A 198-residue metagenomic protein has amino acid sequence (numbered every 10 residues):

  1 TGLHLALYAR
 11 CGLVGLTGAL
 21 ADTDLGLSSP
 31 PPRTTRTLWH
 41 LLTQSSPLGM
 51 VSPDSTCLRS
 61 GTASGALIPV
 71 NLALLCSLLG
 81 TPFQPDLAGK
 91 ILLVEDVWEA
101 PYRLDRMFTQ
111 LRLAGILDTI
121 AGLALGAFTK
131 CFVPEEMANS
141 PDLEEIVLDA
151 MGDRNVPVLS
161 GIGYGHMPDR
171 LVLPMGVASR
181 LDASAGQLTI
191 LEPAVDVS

Functional and structural regions predicted by a protein language model:
T1-A9, V14-L20, P157: Short, acidic/small-residue loops that bind anionic groups at enzyme active sites
L7-R10, L27-P30, R170-L173: Short acidic, glycine/serine/threonine-rich loops at helix termini
Y8, R59-S60, L67, Q84-D86 (+3 more regions): Solvent-exposed alpha-helices and their adjacent loops that cap or buttress functional pockets in soluble metabolic
G12-L74, G80: Conserved anion/nucleotide-ligand pocket segment
L13-G15, G65-A66, A73, K90-L92 (+2 more regions): Structural motif
T17-L20, D96, E192: Short, structured patches in soluble enzyme cores that scaffold and shape functional sites
F83-L143: Internal helical hairpin/lid segments
A127-S198: ATP/nucleoside-binding phosphotransfer catalytic cores, i.e., glycine-rich phosphate-binding loops
